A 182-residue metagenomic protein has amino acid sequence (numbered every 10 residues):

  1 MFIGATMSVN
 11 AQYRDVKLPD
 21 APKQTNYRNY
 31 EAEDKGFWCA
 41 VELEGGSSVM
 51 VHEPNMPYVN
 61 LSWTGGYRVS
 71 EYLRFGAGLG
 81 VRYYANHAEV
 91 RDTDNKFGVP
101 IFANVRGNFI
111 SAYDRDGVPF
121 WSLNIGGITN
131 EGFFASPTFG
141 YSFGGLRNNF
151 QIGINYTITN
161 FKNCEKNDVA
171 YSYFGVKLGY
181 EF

Functional and structural regions predicted by a protein language model:
M1-E33, F182: Cleavable N-terminal export/targeting peptides
G4-T6, G46-S48, N108, A112 (+2 more regions): Generic structural motif
Y13-V16, F102-N108, A170-F182: Outer-membrane beta-barrel "beta-signal"
R14, F37-E42: Transmembrane beta-barrel domains of Gram-negative outer membranes and organellar outer membranes
F37, G45-V49, N55, V59-N149: Gram-negative (and chloroplast) outer-membrane scaffold detector with strong preference for beta-barrel transmembrane
V49-E53, K162-E165: A generic structural signal for short coil/turn motifs at secondary-structure boundaries
R82-H87, G132-F182: Predominantly the C-terminal beta-signal and adjacent terminal strand-loop region of outer-membrane beta-barrel
